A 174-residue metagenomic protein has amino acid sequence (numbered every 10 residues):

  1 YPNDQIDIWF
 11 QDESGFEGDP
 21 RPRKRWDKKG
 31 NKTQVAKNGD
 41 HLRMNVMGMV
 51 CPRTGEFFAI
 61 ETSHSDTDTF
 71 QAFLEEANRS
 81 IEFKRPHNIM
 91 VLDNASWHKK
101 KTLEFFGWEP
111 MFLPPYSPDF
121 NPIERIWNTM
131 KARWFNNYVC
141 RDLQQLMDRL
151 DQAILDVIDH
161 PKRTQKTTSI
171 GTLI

Functional and structural regions predicted by a protein language model:
Y1-I174: Short functional hotspots at interaction and active-site rims
